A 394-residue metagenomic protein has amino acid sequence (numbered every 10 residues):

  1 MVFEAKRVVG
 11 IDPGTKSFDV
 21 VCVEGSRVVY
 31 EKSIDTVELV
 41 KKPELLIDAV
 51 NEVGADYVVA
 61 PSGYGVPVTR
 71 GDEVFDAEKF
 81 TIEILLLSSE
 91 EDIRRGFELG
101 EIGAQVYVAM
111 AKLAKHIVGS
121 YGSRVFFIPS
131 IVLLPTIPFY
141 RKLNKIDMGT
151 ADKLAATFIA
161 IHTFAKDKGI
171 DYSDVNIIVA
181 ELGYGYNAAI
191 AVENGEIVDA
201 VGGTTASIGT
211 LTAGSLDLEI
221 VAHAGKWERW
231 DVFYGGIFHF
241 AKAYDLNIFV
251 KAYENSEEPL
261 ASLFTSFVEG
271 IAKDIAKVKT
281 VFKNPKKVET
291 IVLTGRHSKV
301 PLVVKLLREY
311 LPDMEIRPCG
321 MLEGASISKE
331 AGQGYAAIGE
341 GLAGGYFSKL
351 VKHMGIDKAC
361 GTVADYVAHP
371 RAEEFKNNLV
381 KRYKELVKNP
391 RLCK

Functional and structural regions predicted by a protein language model:
V2-E31, V175-A200: Gly/Thr-rich phosphate-binding beta-strand-loop-beta motif of the actin/hexokinase/Hsp70
D48-Y57, D167-I170, A272-T290: Phosphate/pyrophosphate-binding loops at sites that engage ATP/ADP/AMP, CoA/4′-phosphopantetheine, polyphosphate
G54-K145: Short beta-strand-loop/turn "lid" adjacent to the catalytic site in phosphate-handling enzymes
G119-D199: ATP-dependent carbohydrate kinase catalytic cores
I146-D171, N194-S256: Glycine-rich phosphate-binding loop plus the immediately following alpha-helix
F233-K286: Adenine-nucleotide phosphate-binding core of ATP-dependent small-molecule kinases
K287-R308: Glycine-rich phosphate-binding loops at beta-strand->alpha-helix junctions
S298, I316-K394: Glycine-rich phosphate-binding/hydrolytic loop that grips phosphoryl groups
